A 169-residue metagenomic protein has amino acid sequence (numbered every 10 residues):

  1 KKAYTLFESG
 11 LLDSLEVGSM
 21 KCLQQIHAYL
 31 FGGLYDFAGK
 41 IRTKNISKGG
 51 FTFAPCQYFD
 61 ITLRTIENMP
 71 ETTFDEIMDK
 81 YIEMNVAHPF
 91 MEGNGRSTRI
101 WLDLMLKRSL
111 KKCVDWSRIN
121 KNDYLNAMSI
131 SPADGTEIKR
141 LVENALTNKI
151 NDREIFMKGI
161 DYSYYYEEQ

Functional and structural regions predicted by a protein language model:
K1-Q169: FIC/Doc superfamily catalytic core
